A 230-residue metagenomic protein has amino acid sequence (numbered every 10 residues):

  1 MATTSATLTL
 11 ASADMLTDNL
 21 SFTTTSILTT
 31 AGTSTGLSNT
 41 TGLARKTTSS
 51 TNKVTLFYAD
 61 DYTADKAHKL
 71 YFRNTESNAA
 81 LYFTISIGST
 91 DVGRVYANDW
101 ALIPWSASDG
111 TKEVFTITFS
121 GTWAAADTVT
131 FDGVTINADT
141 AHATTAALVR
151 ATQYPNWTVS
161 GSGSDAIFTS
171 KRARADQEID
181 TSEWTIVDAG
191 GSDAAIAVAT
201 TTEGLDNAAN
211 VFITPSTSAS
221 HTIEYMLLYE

Functional and structural regions predicted by a protein language model:
M1-D61: N-terminal low-complexity, intrinsically disordered "leader/linker" segments enriched in small/polar and basic residues
A2-T17, G204-N210, T214-E230: C-terminal interaction-tip segments
D61-H68, A146, L205-N210: Short, solvent-exposed loop/turn segments enriched in Ser/Thr/Gly
Y62, F72-E76, I87, G121 (+2 more regions): Non-cytosolic beta-sheet module surface loops
A64-A67, R73-R94: Short, surface-exposed beta-strand/strand-loop-strand elements in extracellular ectodomains
H68, A79-F83, A125-D127, Q177 (+1 more regions): Short beta-strand/loop motifs in extracellular/secreted proteins, especially within beta-sandwich accessory domains
L70, T116-E183, V187, G204: Extended, beta-strand-rich, solvent-exposed assembly scaffolds of outer structural proteins
T90-D109: Intrinsically disordered, low-complexity Pro/Gly/Ser/Thr-rich segments with frequent PxxP/GP/PP motifs and embedded
